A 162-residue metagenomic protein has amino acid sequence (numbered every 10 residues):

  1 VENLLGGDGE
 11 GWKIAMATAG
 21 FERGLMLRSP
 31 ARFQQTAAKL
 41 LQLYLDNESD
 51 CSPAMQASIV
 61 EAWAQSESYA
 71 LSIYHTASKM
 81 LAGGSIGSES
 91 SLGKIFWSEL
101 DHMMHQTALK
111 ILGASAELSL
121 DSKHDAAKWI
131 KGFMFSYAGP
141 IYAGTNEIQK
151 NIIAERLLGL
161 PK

Functional and structural regions predicted by a protein language model:
V1-Y69, G139, E155: Glycine-rich beta->alpha junctions and the first turn(s) of the following alpha-helix
G7, C51, E61, Q65 (+5 more regions): Secondary-structure capping and boundary motifs in well-ordered enzyme cores
G9-P30, L112-K162: Glycine-rich phosphate/cofactor-binding loops in nucleotide/flavin-utilizing enzymes
K13-F21, A37, L71-H75, K79-I86 (+1 more regions): Short acidic (Asp/Glu) and glycine-rich catalytic loops that position anionic groups and cofactors
A19, Q35-Q42, A82, I86 (+3 more regions): Short amphipathic alpha-helical patches
L41, Q106, N151-I152: Short glycine-/small-residue-rich flexible loop motifs, especially phosphate/cofactor-binding loops
L45, S49-Q56, E67-K123: C-terminal helix-coil-helix/basic helical segment that borders enzyme active sites and/or dimer interfaces and provides
